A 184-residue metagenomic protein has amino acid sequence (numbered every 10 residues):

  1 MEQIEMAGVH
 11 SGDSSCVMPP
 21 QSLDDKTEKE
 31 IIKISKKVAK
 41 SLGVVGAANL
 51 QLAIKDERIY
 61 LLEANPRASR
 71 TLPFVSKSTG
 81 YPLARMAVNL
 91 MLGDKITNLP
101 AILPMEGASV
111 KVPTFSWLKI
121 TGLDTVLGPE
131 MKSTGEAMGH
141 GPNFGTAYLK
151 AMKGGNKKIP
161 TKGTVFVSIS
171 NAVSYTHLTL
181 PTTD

Functional and structural regions predicted by a protein language model:
M1-S174, L178: ATP-dependent carboxylate activation and anion-phosphoryl transfer catalytic cores that bind Mg-ATP to form
T179-T183: A short, hydrophobic C-terminal helix/tail in secreted or cell-surface proteins
